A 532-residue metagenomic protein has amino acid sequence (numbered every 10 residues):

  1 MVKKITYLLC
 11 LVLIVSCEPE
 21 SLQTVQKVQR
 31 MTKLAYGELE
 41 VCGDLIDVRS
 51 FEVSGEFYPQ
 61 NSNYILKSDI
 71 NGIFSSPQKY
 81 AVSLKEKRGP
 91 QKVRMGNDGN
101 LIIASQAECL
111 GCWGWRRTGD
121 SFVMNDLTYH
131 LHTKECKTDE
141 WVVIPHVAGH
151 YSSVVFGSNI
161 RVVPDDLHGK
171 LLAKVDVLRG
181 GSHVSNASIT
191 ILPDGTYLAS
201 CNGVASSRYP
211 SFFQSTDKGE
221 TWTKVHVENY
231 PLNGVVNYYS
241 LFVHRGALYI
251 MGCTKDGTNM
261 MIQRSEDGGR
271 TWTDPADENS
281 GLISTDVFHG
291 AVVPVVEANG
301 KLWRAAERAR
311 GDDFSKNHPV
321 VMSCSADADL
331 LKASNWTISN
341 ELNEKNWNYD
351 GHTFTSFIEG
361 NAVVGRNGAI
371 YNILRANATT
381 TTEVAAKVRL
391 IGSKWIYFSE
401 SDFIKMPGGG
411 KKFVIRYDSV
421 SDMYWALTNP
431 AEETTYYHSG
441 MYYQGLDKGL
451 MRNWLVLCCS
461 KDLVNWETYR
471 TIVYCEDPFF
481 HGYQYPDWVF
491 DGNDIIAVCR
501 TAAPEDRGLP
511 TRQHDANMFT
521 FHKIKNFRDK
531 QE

Functional and structural regions predicted by a protein language model:
V2-L8: Sec-dependent signal peptide recognition, specifically the positively charged N-region followed immediately by
V15-S16: C-terminal motif of bacterial Sec signal peptides marking the signal peptidase cleavage site
V28, V163-V236, F242-A291, E297-T355 (+5 more regions): Beta-rich carbohydrate-recognition and catalytic domains
M31-E86, P164-D165: Glycan-recognition and processing domains
N97-E108: A short beta-strand element within beta-rich, extracytoplasmic domains of secreted/secretory-pathway proteins
E108-G119: Short, surface-exposed beta-strand/strand-loop-strand elements in extracellular ectodomains
T133-V147: Noncatalytic modules at the cell exterior or secretory-pathway interfaces, chiefly beta-strand-rich lectin/adhesion
V147-D165: Exposed low-complexity, polar/acidic, P/S/T/G-rich flexible segments that act as propeptides, protease-susceptible
